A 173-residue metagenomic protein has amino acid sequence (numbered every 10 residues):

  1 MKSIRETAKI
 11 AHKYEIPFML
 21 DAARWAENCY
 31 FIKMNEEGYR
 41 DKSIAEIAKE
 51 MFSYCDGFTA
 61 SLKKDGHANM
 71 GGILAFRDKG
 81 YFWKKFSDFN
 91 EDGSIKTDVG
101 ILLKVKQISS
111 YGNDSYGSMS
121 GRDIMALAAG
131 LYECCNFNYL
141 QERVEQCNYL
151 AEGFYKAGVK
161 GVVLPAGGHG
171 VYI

Functional and structural regions predicted by a protein language model:
M1-V162: Conserved PLP-enzyme active-site core in the AAT-like
K160-I173: Conserved PLP-binding catalytic core of the aspartate aminotransferase-like
